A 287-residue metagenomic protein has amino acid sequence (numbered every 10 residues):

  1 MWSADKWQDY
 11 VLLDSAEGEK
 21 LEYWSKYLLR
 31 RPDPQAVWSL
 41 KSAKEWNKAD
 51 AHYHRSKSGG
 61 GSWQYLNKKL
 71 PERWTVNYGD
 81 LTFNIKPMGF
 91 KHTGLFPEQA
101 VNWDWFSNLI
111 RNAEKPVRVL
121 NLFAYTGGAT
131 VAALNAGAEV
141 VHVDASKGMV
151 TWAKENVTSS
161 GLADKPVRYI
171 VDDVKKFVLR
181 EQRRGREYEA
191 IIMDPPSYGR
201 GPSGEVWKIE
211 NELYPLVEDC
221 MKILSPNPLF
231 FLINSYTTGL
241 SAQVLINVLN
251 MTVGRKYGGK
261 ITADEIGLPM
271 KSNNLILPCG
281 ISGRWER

Functional and structural regions predicted by a protein language model:
K6-E22, L29-P97, D104: Non-catalytic substrate-recognition/targeting regions of SAM-dependent transferases
P97-K115: Conserved alpha-helix/loop element of class I SAM-dependent methyltransferases that forms part of the SAM/SAH-binding
K115-Y125: Conserved class I S-adenosyl-L-methionine
T126-A138: Conserved SAM-binding loop of SAM-dependent methyltransferases across substrates and taxa, primarily the Class I
E139-D144: Conserved SAM-binding motif I beta-strand of class I
S146-I192: S-adenosyl-L-methionine
V174-G254: S-adenosylmethionine
P228-R287: C-terminal catalytic and target-recognition region of SAM-dependent MTase-like enzymes, primarily methyltransferases
